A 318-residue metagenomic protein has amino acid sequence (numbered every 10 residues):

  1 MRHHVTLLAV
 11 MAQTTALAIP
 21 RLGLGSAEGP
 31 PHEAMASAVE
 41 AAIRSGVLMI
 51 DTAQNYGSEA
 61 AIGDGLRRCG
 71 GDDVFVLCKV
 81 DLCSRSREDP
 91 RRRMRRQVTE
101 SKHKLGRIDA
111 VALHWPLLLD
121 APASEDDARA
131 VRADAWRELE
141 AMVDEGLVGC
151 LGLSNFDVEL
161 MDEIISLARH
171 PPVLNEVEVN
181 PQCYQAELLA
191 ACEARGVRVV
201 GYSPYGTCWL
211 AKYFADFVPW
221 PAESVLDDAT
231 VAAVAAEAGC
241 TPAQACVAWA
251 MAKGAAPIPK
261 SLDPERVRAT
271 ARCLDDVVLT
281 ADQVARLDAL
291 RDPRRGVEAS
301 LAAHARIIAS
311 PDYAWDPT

Functional and structural regions predicted by a protein language model:
H3-T14: Cleavable N-terminal signal peptides of Sec/SRP-targeted secreted and luminal proteins
T14-F75, S84, R92, E138 (+2 more regions): N-terminal binding-site loop/beta-alpha segment at the start of enzyme catalytic domains that lines or forms
L17-L22, G46-M49, G70-V74, G106-D109 (+4 more regions): Short, well-ordered coil/turn segments that N-cap beta-strands
P31-H32, S58, L82, W115-T318: Beta/alpha (TIM)-barrel catalytic core signal, keyed to glycine-rich beta->alpha loops juxtaposed to Asp/Glu that bind
A41, G63-F75, T99-G106, V143 (+2 more regions): Acidic (Asp/Glu)-rich catalytic clusters
I62, P90-S101, A135-E138, T230-V231: Short, well-ordered amphipathic alpha-helical segments that serve as non-catalytic structural scaffolds within diverse
D72-S86, A110-H114, E176-V179: A short, structured active-site edge motif that brings together acidic residues
R92-L113, A141-E145: CE4/NodB-like, metal-dependent polysaccharide N-deacetylase domain that modifies extracellular/periplasmic N-acetylated
